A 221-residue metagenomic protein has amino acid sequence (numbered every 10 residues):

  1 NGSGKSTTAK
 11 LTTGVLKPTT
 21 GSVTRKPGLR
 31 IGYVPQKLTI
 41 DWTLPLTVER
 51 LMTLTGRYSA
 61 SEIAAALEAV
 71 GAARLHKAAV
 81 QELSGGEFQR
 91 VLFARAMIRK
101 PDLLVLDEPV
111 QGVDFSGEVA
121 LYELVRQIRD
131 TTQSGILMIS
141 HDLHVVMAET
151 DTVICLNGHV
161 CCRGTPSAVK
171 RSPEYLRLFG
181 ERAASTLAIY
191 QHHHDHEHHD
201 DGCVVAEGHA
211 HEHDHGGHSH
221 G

Functional and structural regions predicted by a protein language model:
A60-L75: Conserved ABC ATPase "signature" region
A79-L83, E87: Conserved ABC ATPase signature
K100: Conserved catalytic motifs of ABC-family nucleotide-binding domains
L104-E108: Catalytic Walker B motif of ABC-type/P-loop ATPase nucleotide-binding domains
S140-H141: H-loop/switch region of ABC-family ATPase nucleotide-binding domains
V153-T165: H-loop (His-switch) and adjacent beta-strand-loop-beta switch element of ABC-type ATPase nucleotide-binding domains
R171, L178-G221: ABC ATPase nucleotide-binding domains
